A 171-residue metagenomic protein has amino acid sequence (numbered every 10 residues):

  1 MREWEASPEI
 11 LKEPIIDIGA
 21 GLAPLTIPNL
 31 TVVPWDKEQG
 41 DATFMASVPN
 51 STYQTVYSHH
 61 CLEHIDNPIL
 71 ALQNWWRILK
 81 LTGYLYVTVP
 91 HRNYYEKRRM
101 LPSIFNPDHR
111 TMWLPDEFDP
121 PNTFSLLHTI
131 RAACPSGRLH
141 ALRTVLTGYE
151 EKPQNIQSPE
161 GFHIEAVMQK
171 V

Functional and structural regions predicted by a protein language model:
M1-E3, E151: Short alpha-helical segments and helix-capping/turn motifs at coil-helix boundaries
E3-W4, I10-E96, A166-Q169: Conserved SAM-binding loop
E9-I10, I69-W76, Y84-V171: S-adenosyl-L-methionine-dependent methyltransferase catalytic module, highlighting the catalytic core
